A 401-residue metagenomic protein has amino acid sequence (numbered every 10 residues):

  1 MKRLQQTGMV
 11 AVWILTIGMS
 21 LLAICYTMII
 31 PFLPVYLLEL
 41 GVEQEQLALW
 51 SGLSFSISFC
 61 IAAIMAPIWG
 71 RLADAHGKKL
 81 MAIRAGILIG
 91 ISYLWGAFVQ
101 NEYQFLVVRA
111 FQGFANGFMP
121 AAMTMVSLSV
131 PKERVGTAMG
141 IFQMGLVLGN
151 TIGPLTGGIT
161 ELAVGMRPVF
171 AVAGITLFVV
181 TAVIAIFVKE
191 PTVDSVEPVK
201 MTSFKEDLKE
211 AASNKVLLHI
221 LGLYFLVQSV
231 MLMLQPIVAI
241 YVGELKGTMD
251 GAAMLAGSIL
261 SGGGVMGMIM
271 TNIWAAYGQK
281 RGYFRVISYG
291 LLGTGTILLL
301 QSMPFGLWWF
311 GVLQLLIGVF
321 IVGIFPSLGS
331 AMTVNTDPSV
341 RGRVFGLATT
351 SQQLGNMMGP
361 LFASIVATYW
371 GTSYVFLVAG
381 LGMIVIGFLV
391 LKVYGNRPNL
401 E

Functional and structural regions predicted by a protein language model:
M1-M9, P191-L221: Juxtamembrane intracellular "pre-TM" segments in multi-pass secondary transporters
S20, S92, Y103-G117, W309-G323: Hydrophobic core of transmembrane alpha-helices in multi-pass small-molecule transporters, especially MFS/SLC-type
F32-A48, I237-M254: Short amphipathic helix-loop junctions that connect adjacent transmembrane helices in Major Facilitator Superfamily/SLC
L53-W69, S261-N272: Central cavity-lining transmembrane alpha-helices of secondary-active solute carriers, predominantly the Major
A63-Q100, G278: Conserved MFS/SLC helix-loop-helix module at the cytosolic interface between two early adjacent transmembrane helices
L80-W95, G174, R285-L300: Structural signature of the two symmetry-related core transmembrane helices
V108-L146: Cytoplasmic helix-loop-helix junction between adjacent transmembrane helices in 12-TM secondary transporters
F118-V130, G323-T336: Intracellular juxtamembrane helix-capping segments at the cytosolic ends of symmetry-related transmembrane helices
